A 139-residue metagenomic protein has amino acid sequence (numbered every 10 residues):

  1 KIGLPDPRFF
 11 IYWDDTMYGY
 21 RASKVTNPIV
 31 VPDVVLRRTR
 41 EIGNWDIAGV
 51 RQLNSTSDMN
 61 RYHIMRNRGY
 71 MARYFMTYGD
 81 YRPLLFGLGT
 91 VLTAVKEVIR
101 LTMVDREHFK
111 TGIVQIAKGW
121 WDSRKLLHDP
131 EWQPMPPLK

Functional and structural regions predicted by a protein language model:
I2-G3, R8-V34: A short, conserved alpha-helix in the catalytic core of glycosyltransferases
D15, D33, R38-R40, W132-K139: C-terminal extensions
T16-M17, M59-R66, V114, K118: A structural signal for well-ordered alpha-helical segments within the folded catalytic domains of diverse enzymes
G19, S23, G69, V95-I99: Short, amphipathic alpha-helical segments that act as regulatory/interfacial helices in nucleotide-processing proteins
V31-Q52: Active-site donor/metal-binding and catalytic loop motifs of nucleotide-sugar-dependent glycosylation enzymes
V50-Y62: A short acidic, glycine-rich active-site loop that binds or catalyzes chemistry on phosphate/adenosine moieties
I64-G69, Y74: A conserved mid-domain beta-alpha-beta active-site/ligand-binding segment of alpha/beta enzyme cores
M76-K139: Non-catalytic, C-terminal membrane-associated alpha-helical segments of glycosyltransferases
